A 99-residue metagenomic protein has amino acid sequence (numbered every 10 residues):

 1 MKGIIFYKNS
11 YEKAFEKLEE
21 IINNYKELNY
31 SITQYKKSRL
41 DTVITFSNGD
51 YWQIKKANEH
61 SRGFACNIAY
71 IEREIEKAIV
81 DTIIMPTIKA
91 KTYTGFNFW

Functional and structural regions predicted by a protein language model:
M1-W99: Phosphate/NTP-binding elements of NTP-utilizing enzymes
